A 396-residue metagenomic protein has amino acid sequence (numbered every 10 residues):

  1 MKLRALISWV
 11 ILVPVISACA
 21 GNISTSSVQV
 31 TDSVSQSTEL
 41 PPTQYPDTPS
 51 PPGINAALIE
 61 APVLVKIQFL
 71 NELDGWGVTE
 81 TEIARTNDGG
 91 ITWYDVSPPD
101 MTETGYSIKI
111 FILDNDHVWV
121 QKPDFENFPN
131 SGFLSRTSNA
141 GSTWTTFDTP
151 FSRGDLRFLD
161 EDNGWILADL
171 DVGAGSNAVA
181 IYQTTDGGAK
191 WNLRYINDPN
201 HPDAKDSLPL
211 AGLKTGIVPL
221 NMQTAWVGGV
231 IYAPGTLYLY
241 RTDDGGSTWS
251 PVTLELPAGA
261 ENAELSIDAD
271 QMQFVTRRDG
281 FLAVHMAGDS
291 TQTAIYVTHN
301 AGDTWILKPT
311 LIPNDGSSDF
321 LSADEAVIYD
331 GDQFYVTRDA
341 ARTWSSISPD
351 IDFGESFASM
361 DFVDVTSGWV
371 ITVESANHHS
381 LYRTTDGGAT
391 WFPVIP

Functional and structural regions predicted by a protein language model:
M1-I7: Bacterial N-terminal signal peptides that target proteins for export
L6, V15, C19-P396: Extracellular glycan-interacting surfaces
I11-L12: Hydrophobic helical h-region of N-terminal Sec-dependent signal peptides in bacterial secretory/periplasmic proteins
